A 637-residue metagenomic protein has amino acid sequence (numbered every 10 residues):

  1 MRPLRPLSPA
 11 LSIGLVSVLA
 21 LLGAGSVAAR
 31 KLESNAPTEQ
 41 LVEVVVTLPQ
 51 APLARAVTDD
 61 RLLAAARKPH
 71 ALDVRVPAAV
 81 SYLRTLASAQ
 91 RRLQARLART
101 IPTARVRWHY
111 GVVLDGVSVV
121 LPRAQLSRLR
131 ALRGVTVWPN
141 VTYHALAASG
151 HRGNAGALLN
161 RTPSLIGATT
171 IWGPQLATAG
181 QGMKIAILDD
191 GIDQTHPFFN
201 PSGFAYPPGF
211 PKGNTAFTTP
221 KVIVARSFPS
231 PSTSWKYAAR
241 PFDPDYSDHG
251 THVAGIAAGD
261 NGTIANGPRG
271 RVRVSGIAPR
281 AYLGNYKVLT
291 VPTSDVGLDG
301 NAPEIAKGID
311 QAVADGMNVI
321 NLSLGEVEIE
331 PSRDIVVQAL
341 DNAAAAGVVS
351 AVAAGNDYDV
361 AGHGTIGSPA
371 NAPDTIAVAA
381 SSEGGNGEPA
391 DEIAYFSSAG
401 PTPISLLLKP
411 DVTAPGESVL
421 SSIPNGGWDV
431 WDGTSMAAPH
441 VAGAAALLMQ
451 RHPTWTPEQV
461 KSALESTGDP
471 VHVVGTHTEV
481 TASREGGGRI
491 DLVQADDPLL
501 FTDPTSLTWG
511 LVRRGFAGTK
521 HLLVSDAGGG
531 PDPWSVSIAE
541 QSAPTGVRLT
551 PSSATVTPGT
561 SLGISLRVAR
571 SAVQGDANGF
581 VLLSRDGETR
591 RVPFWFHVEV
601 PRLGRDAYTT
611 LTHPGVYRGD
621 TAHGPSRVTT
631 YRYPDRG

Functional and structural regions predicted by a protein language model:
V27-A148: Inhibitory N-terminal propeptides of secreted protease zymogens
R30-P37, V106-H109, S118-R128, A147-F204 (+4 more regions): N-terminal domain-start motif of subtilase-like serine proteases
P37-L41, A56-T58, W172-N301, D315-N318 (+4 more regions): Subtilisin-like serine protease catalytic core
A179-Q181, R240, N285-D374, A380-G385 (+2 more regions): Substrate-binding/access-modulating region of protease and related hydrolase catalytic domains
Q181, A306, A442, R514-H521 (+2 more regions): Short, solvent-exposed loop/turn segments enriched in Ser/Thr/Gly
A254-A258, G262, V288-L289, T413-H477 (+3 more regions): Hydrolase catalytic cores
E392-S397, L492-A527, P551-S553, V568 (+1 more regions): Beta-sheet-dominated interaction scaffolds and their linkers
G475, D491-S506, G528-L566: Surface-exposed binding patches on compact interaction domains or structured appendages
